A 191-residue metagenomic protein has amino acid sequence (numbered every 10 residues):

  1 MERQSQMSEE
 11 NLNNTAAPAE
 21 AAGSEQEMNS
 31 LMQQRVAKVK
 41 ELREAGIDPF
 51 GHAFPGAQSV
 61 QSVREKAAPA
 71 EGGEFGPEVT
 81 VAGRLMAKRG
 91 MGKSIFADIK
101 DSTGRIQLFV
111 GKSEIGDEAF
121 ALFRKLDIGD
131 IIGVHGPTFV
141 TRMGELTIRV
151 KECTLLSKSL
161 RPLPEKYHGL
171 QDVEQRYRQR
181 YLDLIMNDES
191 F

Functional and structural regions predicted by a protein language model:
M1-F191: Class II aminoacyl-tRNA synthetase catalytic cores and aaRS-like
